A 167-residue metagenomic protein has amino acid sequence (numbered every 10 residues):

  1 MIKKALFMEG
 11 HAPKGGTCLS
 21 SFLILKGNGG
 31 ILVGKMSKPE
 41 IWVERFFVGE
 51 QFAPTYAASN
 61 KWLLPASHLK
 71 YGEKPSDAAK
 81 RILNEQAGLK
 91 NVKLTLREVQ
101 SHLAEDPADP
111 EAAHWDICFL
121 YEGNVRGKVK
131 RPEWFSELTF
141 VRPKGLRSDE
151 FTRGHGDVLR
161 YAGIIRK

Functional and structural regions predicted by a protein language model:
M1-F22, I41: Acidic, metal-coordinating catalytic segment for phosphate/diphosphate chemistry, firing primarily on the Nudix
L25-K26: Short hydrophobic alpha-helical segments used for membrane anchoring or interfacial signaling
G29, E98-V129: Active-site-adjacent beta-strand/loop module that shapes the phosphate/pyrophosphate-binding cleft
G30-L89: Conserved Nudix-box catalytic region and its N-terminal flanking loop in Nudix hydrolases and closely related
L32, E40-I41, L103-E105, R147: Flexible, glycine-rich phosphate/dinucleotide-binding loops and adjacent beta-alpha linkers at cofactor/substrate
L69, Q100, V125, P143-L146: Hydrophobic pocket-lining residues within nucleotide cofactor-binding pockets
L89-V99: A short coil-to-beta-strand element that immediately follows conserved catalytic motifs
L120-E122, K130-G163: NUDIX/MutT-family hydrolases
